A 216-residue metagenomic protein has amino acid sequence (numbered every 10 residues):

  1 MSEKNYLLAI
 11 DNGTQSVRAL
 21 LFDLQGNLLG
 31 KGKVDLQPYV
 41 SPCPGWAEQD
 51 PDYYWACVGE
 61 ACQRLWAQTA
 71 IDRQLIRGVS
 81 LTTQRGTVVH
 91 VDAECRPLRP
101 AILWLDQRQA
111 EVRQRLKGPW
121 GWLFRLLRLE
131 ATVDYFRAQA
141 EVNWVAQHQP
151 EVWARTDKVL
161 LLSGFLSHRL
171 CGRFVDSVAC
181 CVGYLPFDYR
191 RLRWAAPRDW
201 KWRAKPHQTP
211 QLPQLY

Functional and structural regions predicted by a protein language model:
M1-R99, R155, T209-P213: N-terminal glycine/serine-rich phosphate-binding loop of ATP-dependent small-molecule kinases, especially carbohydrate
N12-T14, Q25, R125-Y216: Gly/Ser/Thr-rich active-site cleft segment
V40-P42, V112-R115, F187-D188: Short, charged, surface-exposed secondary-structure boundary motifs
I71, G118, A204-Q208: Helix N-cap/coil-helix junction residues
A93-P97, Q114-L123: Hydrophobic or amphipathic alpha-helical targeting/insertion segments
D106: Carbohydrate-associated surface elements
Q109: Gly/Ser-rich phosphate-binding catalytic loop and adjacent alpha/beta segment that cradle a phosphoryl group at enzyme
